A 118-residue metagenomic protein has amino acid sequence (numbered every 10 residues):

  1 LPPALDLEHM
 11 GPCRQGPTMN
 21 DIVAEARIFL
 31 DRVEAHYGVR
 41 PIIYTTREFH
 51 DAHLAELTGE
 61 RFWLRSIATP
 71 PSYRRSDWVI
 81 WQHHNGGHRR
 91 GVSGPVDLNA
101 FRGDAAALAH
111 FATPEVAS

Functional and structural regions predicted by a protein language model:
L1-D77: Catalytic domains of cell-wall/extracellular-matrix polysaccharide-remodeling enzymes, centered on de-N-acetylation
H50, A55-S118: Functionally critical loop-and-helix segments that line ligand-binding/catalytic clefts of soluble enzyme domains
